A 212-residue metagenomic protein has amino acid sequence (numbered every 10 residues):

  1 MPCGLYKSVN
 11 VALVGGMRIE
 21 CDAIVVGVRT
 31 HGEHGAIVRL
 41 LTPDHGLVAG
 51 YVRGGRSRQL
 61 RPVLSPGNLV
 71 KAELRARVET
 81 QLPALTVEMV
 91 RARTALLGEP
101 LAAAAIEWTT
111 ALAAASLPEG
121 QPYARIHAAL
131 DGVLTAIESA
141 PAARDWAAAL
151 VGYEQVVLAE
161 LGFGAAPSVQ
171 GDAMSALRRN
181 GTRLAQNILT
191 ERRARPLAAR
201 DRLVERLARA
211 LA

Functional and structural regions predicted by a protein language model:
P2-A36, L41-A212: Non-catalytic alpha-helical scaffolds and adjoining flexible linkers that form interface surfaces for assembly
